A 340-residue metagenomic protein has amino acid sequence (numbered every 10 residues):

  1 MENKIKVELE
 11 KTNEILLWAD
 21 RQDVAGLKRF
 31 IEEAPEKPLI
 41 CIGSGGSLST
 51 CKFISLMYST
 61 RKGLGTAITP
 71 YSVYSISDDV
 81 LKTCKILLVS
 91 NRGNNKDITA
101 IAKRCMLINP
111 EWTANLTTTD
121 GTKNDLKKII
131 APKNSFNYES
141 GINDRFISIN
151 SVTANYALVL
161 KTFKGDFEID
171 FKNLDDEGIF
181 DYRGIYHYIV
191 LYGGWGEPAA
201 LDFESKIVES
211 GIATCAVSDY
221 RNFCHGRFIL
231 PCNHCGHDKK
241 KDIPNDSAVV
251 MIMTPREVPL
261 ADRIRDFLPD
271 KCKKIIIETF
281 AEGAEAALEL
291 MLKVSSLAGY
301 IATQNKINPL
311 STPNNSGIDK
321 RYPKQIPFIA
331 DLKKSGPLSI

Functional and structural regions predicted by a protein language model:
E2-E10, A131-P132, P255, R263-I340: Phosphate-moiety recognition in structured ligand-binding domains
E2-K11, L16-E36, N134-D246, K320-I340: Active-site phosphate/pyrophosphate-binding segments
E32-D175, H234-I275: Glycine-rich phosphate-binding loops that contact phosphosugars or nucleotide phosphates
G45, S49, F53, A154-A157 (+6 more regions): Conserved active-site and cofactor/substrate-binding residues in soluble primary-metabolism enzymes
M57, I76-T83, I229-L230, K293 (+1 more regions): N-terminal beta-loop-helix "entrance" segment that forms/cooperates in small-molecule cofactor or anionic ligand
Y58, L87, I207, S295-L297: Buried hydrophobic positions in well-ordered alpha/beta secondary-structure cores of metabolic enzymes
G63, P110, K164-E168, V208-A213 (+1 more regions): Generic secondary-structure signature for well-ordered alpha-helical cores
A67-Y71, L116-T119, T214-C224, K273-E285: A generic structural motif
